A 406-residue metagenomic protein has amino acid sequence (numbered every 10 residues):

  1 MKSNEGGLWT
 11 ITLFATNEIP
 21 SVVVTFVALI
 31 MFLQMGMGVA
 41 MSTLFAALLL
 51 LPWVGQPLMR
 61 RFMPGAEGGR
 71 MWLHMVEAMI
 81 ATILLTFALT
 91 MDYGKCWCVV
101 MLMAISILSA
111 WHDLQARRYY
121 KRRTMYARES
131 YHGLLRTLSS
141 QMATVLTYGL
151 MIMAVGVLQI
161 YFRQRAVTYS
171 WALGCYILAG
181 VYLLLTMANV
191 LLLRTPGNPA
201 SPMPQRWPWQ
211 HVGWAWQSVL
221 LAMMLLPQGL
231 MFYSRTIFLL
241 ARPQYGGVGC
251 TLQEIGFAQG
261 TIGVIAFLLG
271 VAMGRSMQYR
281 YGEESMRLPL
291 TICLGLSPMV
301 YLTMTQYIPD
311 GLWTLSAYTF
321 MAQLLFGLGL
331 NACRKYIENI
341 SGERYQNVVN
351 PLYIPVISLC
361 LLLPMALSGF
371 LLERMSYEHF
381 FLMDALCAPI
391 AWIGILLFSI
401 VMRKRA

Functional and structural regions predicted by a protein language model:
M1-N4, A81-T82, L89-V99, W111-H112 (+6 more regions): Intracellular loop-helix junctions on the cytosolic face of multi-pass helical membrane proteins
M1-W53, W216-L220, M224-R242: Helix-loop boundary and gating motifs at the non-cytosolic
A28, W111-M125, F326-G342: Intracellular juxtamembrane helix-capping segments at the cytosolic ends of symmetry-related transmembrane helices
M37-L50, Q244-I265, V348-L352: Loop-to-transmembrane helix entry
L51-P57, G256-Y279, L290, L294-S297 (+1 more regions): Transmembrane alpha-helices of Major Facilitator/SLC transporters
G55-G68, L269-S285, L372-E373: Helix-to-loop junctions at the C-terminal end of transmembrane segments in multipass secondary transporters
E77-Y93, C293-D310: C-terminal ends and interior cores of transmembrane alpha-helices in multi-pass membrane transporters/permeases
I340-R374: A late C-terminal transmembrane helix in Major Facilitator Superfamily
